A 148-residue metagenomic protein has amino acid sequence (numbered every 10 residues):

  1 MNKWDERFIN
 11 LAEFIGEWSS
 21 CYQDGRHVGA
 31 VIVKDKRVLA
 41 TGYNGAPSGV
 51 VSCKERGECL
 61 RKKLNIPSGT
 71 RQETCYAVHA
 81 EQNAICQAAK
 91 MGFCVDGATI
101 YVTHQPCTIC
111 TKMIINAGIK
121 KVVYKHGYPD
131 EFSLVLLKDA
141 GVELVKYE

Functional and structural regions predicted by a protein language model:
M1-E148: Zinc-dependent deaminase catalytic domain
